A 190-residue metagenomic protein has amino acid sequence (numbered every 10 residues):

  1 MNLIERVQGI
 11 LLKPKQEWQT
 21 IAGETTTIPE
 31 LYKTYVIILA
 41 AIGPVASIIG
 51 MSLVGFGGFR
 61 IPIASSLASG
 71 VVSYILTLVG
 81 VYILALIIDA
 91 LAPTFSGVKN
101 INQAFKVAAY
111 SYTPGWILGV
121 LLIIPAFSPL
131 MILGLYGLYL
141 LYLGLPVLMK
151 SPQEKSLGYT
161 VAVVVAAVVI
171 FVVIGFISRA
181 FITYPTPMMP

Functional and structural regions predicted by a protein language model:
M1-E5, P187-P190: Low-complexity, intrinsically disordered extramembrane tails and loops of integral membrane proteins
N2-S96: Selected alpha-helical membrane-embedding segments in polytopic membrane proteins
E17, G23-T26, T34, I48 (+8 more regions): Generic preference for flexible, low-structure residues
G43-T77, L122-G134, V172-P190: Membrane-helix interface segments in multi-pass membrane proteins
I88-V173: Hydrophobic alpha-helical transmembrane segments and adjacent short intramembrane/lumenal linkers of inner/organellar
